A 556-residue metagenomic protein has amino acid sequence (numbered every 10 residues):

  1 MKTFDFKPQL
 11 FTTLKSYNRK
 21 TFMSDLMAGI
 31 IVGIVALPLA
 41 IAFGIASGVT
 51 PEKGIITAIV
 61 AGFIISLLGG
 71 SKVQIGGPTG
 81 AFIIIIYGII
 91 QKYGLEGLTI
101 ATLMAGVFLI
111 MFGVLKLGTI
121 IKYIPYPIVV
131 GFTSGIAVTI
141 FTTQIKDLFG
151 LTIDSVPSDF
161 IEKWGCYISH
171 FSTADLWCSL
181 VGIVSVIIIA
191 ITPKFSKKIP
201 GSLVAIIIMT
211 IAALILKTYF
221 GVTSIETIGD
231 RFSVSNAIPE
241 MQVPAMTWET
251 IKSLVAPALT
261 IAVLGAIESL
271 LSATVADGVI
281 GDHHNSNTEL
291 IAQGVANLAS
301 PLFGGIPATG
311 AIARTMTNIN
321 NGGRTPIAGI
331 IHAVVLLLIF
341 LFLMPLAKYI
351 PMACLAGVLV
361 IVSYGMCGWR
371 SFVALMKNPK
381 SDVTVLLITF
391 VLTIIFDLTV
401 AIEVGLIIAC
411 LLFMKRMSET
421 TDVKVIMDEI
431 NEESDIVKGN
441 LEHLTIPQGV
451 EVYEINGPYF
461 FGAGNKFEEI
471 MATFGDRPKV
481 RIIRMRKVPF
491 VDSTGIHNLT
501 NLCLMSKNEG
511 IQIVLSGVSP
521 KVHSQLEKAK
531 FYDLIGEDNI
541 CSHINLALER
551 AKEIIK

Functional and structural regions predicted by a protein language model:
M1-M427, E432: Transmembrane helical cores of multi-pass ion-transport proteins
A28, V186, A190, N465 (+3 more regions): Short, contiguous clusters of charged residues that form electrostatic/catalytic patches at enzyme active sites, used
G76, G131, L515-S516, C541: Active-site-adjacent beta-strand anchor residues
L298, E527-K528, L546-R550: Short secondary-structure transition/capping segments
V334, V522-H523, S542: Short secondary-structure capping/turn micro-motifs that flank functional sites
G365-L534, K552-I555: The feature marks cytosolic C-terminal regulatory regions of anion transporters and related permeases
L534-R550: Short acidic-hydrophobic, aromatic-tinged amphipathic segments that line or gate anion-handling sites
